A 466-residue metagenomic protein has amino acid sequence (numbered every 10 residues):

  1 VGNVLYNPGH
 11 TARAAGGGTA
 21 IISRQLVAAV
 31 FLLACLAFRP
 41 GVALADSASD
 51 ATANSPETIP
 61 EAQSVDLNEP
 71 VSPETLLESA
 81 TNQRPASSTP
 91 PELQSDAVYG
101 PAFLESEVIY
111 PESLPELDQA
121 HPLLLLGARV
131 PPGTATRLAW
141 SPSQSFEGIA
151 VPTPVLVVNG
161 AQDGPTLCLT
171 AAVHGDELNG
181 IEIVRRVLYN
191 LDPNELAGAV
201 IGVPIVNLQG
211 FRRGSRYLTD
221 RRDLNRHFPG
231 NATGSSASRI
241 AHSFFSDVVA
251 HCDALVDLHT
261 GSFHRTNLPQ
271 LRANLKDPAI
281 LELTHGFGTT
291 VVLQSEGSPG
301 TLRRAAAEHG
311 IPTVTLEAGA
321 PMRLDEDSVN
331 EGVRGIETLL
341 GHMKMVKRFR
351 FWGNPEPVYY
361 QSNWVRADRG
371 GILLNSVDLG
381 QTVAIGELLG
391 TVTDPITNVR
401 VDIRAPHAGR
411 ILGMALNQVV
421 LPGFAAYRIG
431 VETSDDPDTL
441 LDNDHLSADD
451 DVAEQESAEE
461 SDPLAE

Functional and structural regions predicted by a protein language model:
V1-S23: N-terminal secretory signal peptides that target proteins for export/translocation
L5, D46-E466: Structured catalytic-domain cores with a bias toward divalent-metal coordination
N7-H10, V27-A28, A51: Short helix-onset patch at the extreme N-terminus, typifying the N->h transition of secretory signal peptides
A14, A29, F263: Alpha-helical and His/Cys-centered functional microenvironments
G17-G18, S23-L26, S55, E61: Generic short amphipathic/hydrophobic targeting helices enriched at N-termini, encompassing Sec-type signal peptides
V27-R39: Bacterial N-terminal signal peptides
A37-S47: Bacterial Sec-dependent signal peptides at the C-terminal "C-region" and cleavage site
